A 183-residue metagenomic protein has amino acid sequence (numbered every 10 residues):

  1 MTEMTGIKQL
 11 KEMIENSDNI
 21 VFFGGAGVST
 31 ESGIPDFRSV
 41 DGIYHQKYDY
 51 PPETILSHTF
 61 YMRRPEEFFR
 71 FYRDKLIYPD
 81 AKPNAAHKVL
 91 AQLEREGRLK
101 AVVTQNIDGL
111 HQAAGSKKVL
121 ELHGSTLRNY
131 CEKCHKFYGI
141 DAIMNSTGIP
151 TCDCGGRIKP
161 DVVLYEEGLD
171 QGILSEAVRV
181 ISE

Functional and structural regions predicted by a protein language model:
M1-E183: Conserved catalytic core of sirtuin-type NAD+-dependent deacylases
